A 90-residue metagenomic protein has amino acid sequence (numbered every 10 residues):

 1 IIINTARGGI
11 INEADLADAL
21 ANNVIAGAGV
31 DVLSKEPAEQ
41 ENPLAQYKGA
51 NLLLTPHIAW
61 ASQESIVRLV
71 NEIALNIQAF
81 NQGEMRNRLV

Functional and structural regions predicted by a protein language model:
I1: Short glycine-centered segments of the SAM/dcSAM-binding site in methyltransferase folds
T5-V90: Rossmann-like dinucleotide-binding domain for NAD(H)/NADP(H)
